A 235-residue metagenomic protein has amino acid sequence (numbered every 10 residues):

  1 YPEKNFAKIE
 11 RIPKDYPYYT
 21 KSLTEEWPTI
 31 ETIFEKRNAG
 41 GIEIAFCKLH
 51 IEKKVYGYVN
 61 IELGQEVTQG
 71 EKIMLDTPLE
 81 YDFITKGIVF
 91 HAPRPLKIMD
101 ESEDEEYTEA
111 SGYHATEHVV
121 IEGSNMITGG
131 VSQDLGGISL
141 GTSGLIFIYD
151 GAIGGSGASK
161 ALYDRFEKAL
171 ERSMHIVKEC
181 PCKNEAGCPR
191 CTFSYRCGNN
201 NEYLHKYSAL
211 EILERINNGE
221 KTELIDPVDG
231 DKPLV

Functional and structural regions predicted by a protein language model:
Y1-K183, S194-E211, G219-E223, P227: Extended Lys/Arg-rich polyanion-binding regions
G187-C191: Short cysteine clusters
I225-V235: Extended alpha-helical interface modules used as scaffolds for assembling large macromolecular complexes
